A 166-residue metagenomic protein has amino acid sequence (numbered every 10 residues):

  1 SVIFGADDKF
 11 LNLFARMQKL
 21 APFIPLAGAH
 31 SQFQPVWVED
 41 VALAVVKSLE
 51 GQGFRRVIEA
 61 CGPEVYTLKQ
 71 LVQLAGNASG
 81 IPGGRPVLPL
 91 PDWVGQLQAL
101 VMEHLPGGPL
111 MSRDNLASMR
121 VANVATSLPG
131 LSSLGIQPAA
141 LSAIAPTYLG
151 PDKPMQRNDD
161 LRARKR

Functional and structural regions predicted by a protein language model:
S1-D7, R16: Conserved beta-loop-beta element that borders a ligand/cofactor-binding pocket
D7-L11, Q34, L68: Conserved donor sugar-nucleotide recognition element shared by glycan-biosynthetic enzymes
F10-L13, N115, A140: Hydrophobic alpha-helical segments typical of transmembrane helices and their membrane-interface/capping positions
L13-Q18, H104-P106: Short, hinge-like loop/turn segments at secondary-structure boundaries
R16-V36, D40, A44-C61: A conserved pocket-lining segment of Rossmann-fold NAD(P)-dependent short-chain dehydrogenase/reductase
P22-V38, M102-T126: Low-complexity, charge- and small-residue-enriched intrinsically disordered regions
S48-S112, A125-R166: Mid/C-terminal beta-alpha module of Rossmann-like enzyme folds, strongest in SDR-family dehydrogenases/epimerases
